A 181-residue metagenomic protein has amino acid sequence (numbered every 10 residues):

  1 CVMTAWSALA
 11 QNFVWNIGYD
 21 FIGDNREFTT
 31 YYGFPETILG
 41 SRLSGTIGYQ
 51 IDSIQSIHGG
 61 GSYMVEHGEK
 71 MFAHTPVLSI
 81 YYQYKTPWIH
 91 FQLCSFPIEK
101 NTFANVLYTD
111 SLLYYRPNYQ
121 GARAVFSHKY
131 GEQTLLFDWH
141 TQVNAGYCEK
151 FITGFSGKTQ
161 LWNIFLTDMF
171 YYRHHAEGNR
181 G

Functional and structural regions predicted by a protein language model:
C1-W15, A124: Bacterial Sec-dependent N-terminal signal peptides
F13, S53-G59, W88-Q92, Y130-L135 (+1 more regions): Repeated loop/turn-to-beta-strand initiation elements of outer-membrane beta-barrel proteins
I22-R42, G60, V65-G68: Surface-exposed strand-loop-strand hairpins of Gram-negative outer-membrane beta-barrel proteins
E27-F28, H90-K158, F170-H175: Surface-exposed coil loops of outer-membrane beta-barrel proteins
G33-L43, F72-L78, R116-Q120, Y147-T153: Residues that define the transmembrane beta-barrel architecture of outer-membrane proteins
G40-Y63, V125-T134: Surface-exposed extracellular loop regions of Gram-negative outer-membrane beta-barrel proteins
Y49-I51, Q83-T86, F126-H128, G157-L161: Residue-level signature of outer-membrane beta-barrel architecture
I57-K85, A104-T109: Surface-exposed loop and membrane-interface regions of Gram-negative outer-membrane beta-barrel proteins
